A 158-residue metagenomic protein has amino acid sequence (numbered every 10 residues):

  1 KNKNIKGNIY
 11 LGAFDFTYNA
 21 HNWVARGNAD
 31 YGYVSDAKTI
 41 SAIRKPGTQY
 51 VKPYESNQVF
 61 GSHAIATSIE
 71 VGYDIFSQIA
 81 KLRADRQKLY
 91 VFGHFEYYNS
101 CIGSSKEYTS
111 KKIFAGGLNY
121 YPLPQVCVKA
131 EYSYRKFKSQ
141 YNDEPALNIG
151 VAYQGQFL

Functional and structural regions predicted by a protein language model:
K1-G103, Y153: Detector for outer-membrane/organellar transmembrane beta-barrel domains, recognizing the amphipathic beta-strand
N4-K6, G103-K111, K138-E144: Solvent-exposed loop/turn segments connecting transmembrane beta-strands in outer-membrane beta-barrel proteins
H94-E96, Y108-I113: Small/polar glycine-rich anion-binding or flexible loop at a beta-alpha turn
I113-P122: C-terminal structured "cap/appendage" subdomains that terminate the fold
P124-Q125, S133: C-terminal beta-signal and adjacent terminal beta-strands/loops of Gram-negative outer-membrane beta-barrel proteins
Y132-K138: A short, acidic, flexible beta-alpha connecting loop/helix-capping segment that sits on the rim of active
E144-L158: Outer-membrane beta-barrel "beta-signal"
